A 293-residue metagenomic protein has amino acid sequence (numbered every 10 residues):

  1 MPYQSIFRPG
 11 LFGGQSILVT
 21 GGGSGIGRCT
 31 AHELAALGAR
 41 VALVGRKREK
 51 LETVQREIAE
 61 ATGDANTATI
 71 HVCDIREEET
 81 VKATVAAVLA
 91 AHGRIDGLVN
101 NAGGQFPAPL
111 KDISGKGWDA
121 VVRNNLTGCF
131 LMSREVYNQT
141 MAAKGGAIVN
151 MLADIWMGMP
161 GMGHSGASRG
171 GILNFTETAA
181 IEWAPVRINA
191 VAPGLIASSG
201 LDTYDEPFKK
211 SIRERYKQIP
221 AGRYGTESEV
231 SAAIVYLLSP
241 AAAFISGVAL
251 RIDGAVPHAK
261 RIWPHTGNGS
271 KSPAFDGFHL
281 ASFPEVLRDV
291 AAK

Functional and structural regions predicted by a protein language model:
P2-F7, V235, S246-K293: Short C-terminal tail/terminal secondary-structure segment of NAD(P)H-dependent dehydrogenase/reductase domains
S16, G23-G25: Conserved glycine-rich cofactor-binding loop
G93, F130, R223-I252, P257: C-terminal substrate-recognition "lid" of short-chain dehydrogenase/reductases
V99, A184-R187, I245-G247: Short, small/polar-rich loop/turn modules that mediate ligand/substrate recognition or access, typified
P109-L110, S114-V122, R215: Substrate-binding pocket helix/loop in short-chain dehydrogenase/reductase
N138, I181-A184, A243: Alpha-helical segment proximal to the catalytic Tyr-Lys
V149-G171, T176-E177, I181-A184, L195-I196 (+1 more regions): Catalytic loop of short-chain dehydrogenase/reductase
